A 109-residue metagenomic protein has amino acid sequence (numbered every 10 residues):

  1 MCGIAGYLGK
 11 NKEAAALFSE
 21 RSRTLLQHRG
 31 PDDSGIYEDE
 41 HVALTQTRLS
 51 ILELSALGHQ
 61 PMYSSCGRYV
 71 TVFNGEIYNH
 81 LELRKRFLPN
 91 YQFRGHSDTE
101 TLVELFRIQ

Functional and structural regions predicted by a protein language model:
M1-Q109: N-terminus-centric sequence/structural signature that marks the extreme N-terminus and adjacent "lid/interface" module
